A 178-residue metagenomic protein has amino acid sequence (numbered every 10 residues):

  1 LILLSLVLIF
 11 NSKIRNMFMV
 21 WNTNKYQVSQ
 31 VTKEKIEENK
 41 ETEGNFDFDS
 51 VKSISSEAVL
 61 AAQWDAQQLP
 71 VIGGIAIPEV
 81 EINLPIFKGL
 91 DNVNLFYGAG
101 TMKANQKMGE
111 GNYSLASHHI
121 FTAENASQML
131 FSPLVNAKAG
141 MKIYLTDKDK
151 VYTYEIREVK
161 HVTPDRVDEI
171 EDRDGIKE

Functional and structural regions predicted by a protein language model:
I2-E178: Solvent-exposed, non-transmembrane regions of membrane-associated and secreted proteins
